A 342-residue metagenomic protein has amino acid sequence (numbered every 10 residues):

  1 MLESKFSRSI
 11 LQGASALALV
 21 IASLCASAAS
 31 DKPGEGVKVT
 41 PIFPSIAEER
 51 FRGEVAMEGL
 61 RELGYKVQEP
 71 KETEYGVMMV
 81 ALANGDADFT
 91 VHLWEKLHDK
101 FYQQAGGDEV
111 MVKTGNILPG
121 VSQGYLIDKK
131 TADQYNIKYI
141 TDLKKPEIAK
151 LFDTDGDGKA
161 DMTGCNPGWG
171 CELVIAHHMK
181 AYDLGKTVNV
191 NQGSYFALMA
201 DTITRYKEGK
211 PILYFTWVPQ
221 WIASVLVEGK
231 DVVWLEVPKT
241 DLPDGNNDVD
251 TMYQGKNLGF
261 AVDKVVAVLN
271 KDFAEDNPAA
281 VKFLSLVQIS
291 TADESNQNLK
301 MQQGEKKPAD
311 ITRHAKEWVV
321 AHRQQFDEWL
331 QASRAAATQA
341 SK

Functional and structural regions predicted by a protein language model:
P33-E48, Y65-K71, K159-T163, L284: Short, well-ordered beta-strand elements
I46-A47, Y65-V80, V190-D201, P219: Short helix-initiation/N-cap motifs at beta->coil->alpha
A47-K66, H177-K180: Short, polar/charged alpha-helical segment
G53, P70-E109, D201, W221-L226: Pocket-flanking alpha-helical
A87-V91, T163-D241: Ligand-binding pocket segment of bilobal, Venus flytrap-like solute-binding proteins
V110-G164: A conserved helix-loop-strand patch within extracytoplasmic ligand-binding domains of the periplasmic binding
S122-D133, V249, K264-D276, K300: A bilobed periplasmic-binding-protein/Venus flytrap-type ligand-binding module shared by bacterial periplasmic
F260, F273-A274, V281-K282, L286-K342: C-terminal functional modules
